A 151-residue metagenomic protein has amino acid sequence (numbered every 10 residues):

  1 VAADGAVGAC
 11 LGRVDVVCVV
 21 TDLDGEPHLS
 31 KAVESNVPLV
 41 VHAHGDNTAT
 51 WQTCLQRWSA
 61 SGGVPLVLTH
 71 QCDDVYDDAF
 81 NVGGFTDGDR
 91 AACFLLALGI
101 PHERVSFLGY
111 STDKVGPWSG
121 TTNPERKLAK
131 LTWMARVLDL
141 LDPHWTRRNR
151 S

Functional and structural regions predicted by a protein language model:
G5-I100: Acidic/Gly/His-enriched mid-domain segments of enzyme catalytic cores or analogous surface patches that mediate
V105-S151: C-terminal functional extensions of proteins
